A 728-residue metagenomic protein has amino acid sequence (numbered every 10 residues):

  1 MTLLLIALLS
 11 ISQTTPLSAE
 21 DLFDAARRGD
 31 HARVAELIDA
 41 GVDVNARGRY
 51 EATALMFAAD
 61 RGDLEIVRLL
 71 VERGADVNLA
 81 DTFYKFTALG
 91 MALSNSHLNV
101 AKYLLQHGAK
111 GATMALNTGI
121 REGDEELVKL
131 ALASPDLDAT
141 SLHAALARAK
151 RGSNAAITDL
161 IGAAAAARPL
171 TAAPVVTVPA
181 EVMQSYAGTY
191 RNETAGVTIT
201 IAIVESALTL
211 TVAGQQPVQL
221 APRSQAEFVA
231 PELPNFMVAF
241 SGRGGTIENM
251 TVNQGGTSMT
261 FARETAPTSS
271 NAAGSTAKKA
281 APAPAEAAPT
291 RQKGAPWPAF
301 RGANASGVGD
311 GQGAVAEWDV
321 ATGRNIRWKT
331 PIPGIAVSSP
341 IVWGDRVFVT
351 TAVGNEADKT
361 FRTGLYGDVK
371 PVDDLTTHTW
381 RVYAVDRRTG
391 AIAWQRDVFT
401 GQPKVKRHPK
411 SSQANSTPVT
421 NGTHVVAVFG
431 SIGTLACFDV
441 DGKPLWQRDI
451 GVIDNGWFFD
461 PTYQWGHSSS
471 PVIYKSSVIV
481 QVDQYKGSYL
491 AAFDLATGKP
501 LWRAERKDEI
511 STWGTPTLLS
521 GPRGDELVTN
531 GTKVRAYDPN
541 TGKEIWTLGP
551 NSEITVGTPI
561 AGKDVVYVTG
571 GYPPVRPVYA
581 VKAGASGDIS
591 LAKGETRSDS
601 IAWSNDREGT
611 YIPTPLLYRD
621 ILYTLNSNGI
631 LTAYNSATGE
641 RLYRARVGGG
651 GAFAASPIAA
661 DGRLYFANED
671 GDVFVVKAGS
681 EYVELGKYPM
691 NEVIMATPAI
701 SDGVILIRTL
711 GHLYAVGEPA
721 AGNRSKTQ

Functional and structural regions predicted by a protein language model:
T2-S12: Bacterial N-terminal signal peptides
T15-Y50, A54, L127, A131: N-terminal segments that cap or nucleate solenoid repeat domains
P16-D24, R47-A54, A80-T87, G111-T118 (+1 more regions): Ankyrin-repeat boundary/"N-cap" motif
D24-G29, F57-D63, M91-H97, T118-D124 (+1 more regions): Ankyrin repeat A-helix N-terminal signature
D30-I38, D63-V71, H97-L105, D124-A133 (+1 more regions): Ankyrin repeat structural motif
G41-N45, G74-N78, K110, D136-D138: The conserved C-terminal loop/turn that links adjacent ankyrin repeats
A167-K279: Peripheral terminal and inter-domain segments
A272-Q728: Noncatalytic, solvent-exposed loop/strand surfaces of beta-propeller-type extracellular/periplasmic domains
